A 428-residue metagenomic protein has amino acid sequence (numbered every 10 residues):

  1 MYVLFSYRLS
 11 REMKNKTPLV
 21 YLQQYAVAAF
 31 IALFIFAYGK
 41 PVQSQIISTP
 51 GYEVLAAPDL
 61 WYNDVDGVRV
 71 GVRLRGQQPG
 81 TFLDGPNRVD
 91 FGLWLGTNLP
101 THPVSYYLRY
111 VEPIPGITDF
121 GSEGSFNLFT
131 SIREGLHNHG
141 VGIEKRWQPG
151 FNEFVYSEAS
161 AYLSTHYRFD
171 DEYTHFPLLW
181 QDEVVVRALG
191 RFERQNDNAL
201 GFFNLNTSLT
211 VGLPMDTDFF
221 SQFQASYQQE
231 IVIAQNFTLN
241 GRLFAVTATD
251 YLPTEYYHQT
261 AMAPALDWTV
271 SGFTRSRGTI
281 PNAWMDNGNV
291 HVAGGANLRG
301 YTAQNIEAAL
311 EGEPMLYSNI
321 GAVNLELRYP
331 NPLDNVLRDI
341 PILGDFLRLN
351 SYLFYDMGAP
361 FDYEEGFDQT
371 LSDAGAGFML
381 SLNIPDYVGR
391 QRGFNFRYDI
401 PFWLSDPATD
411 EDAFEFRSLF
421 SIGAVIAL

Functional and structural regions predicted by a protein language model:
M1-S48, L428: Bacterial Sec-dependent N-terminal signal peptides
S44-T118, K145-E153, E172-G201, A293-L298 (+2 more regions): Outer-membrane beta-barrel initiation region
I46-E53, G80-N87, P115-G124, P149-E158 (+6 more regions): Short loop/turn motifs that connect adjacent beta-strands in outer-membrane beta-barrel proteins
A57-L60, F120, N127-F129, V186-E193 (+4 more regions): C-terminal outer-membrane beta-barrel translocator/porin domains of Gram-negative envelope proteins and their
P58, V72, P86-L93, G121-T130 (+7 more regions): Membrane-embedded beta-strand positions of outer-membrane beta-barrel proteins
L60-D66, G76-Q78, L93-L99, E112-I114 (+12 more regions): Transmembrane beta-strands of outer-membrane beta-barrel pores
T101-Y106, N138-E144, Y156, F169-L178 (+4 more regions): Outer-membrane beta-barrel translocator domains and adjoining extracellular loop/strand segments of Gram-negative
G375-F378, F416-L428: Outer-membrane beta-barrel "beta-signal"
